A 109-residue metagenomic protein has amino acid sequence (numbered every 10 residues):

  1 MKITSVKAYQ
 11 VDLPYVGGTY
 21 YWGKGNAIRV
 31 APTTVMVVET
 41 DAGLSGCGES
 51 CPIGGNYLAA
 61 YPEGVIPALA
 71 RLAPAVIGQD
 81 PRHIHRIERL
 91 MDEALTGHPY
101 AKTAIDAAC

Functional and structural regions predicted by a protein language model:
M1-C47, C51-N56: Structured beta-strand/loop patches that form or line metal/cofactor-binding pockets in enzymes
S5, E39-C109: Metal- or metallocofactor-binding catalytic centers and their adjacent structured scaffolds across diverse enzyme
